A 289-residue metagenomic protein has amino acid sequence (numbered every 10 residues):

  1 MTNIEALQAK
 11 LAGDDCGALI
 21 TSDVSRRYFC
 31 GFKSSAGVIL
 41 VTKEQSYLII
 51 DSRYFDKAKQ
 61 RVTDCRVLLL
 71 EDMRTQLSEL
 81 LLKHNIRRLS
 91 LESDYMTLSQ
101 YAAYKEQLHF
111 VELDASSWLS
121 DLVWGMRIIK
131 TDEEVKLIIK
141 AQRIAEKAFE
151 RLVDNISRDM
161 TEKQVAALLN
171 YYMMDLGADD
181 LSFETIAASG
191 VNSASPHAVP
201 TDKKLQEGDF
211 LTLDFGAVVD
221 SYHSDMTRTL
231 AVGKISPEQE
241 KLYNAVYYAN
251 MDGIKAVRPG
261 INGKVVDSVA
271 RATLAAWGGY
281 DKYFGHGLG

Functional and structural regions predicted by a protein language model:
M1-G289: Active-site neighborhoods and metal-handling regions in enzymes and metal-associated proteins
